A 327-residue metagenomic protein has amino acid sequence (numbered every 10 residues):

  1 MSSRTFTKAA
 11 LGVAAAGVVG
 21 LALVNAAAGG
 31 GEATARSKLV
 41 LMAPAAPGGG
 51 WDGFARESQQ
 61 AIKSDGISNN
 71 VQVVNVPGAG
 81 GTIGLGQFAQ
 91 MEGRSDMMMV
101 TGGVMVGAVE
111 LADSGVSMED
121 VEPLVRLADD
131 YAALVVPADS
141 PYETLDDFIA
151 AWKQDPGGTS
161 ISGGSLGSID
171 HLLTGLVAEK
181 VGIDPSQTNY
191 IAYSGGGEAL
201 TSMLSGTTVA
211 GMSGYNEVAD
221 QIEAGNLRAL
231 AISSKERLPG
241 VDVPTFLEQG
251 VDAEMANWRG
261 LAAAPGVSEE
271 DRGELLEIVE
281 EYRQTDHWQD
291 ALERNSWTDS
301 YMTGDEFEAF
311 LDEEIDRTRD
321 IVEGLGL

Functional and structural regions predicted by a protein language model:
S3-M118, I183-G197, S202-T207: N-terminal (or domain-start) structured segment
A10-G20, E270-L327: An extracytoplasmic/periplasmic, membrane-proximal ligand-sensing/linker region
A46-G48, G103, P137-Y142, G164-S168 (+4 more regions): Short coil/turn segments
Q90-D96, E110-S194, E198, W258-A291: Hinge/capping helix and adjacent helix->loop/strand transition within the periplasmic-binding protein
S95-M99, A133, V209-A210, A229: Short, Asp-centered acidic motifs that coordinate Mg2+ and/or phosphate in catalytic or ligand-binding sites
M98-T101, M212-G214, I232, M302: Short beta-strand and adjacent tight-turn residues that come in two discontinuous sequence segments and form the edges
S162-L166, D170-V243: Ligand-binding pocket segment of bilobal, Venus flytrap-like solute-binding proteins
E217-Q284, E313-D316: C-terminal lobe and pocket-closing loops of periplasmic/extracytoplasmic Venus-flytrap solute-binding proteins
